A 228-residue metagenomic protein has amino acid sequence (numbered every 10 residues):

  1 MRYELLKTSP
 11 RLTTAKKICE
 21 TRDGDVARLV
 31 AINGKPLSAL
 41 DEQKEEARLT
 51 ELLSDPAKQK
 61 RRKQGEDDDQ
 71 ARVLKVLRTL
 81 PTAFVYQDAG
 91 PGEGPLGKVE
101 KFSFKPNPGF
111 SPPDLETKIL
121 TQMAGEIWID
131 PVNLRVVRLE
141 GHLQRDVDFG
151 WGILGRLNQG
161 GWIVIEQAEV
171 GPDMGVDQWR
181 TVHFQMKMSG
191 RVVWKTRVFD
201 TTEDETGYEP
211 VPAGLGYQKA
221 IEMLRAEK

Functional and structural regions predicted by a protein language model:
M1-A124, P131-V137, H142-K228: Structured extracytoplasmic
